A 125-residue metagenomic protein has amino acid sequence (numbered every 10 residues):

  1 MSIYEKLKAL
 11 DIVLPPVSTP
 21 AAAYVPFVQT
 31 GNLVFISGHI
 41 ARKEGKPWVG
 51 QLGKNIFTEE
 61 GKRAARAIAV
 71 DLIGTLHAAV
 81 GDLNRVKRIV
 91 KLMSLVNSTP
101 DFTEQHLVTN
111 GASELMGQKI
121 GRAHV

Functional and structural regions predicted by a protein language model:
M1-H124: Short, polar/acidic, helix-capping and beta-turn segments at strand->helix junctions that line the mouths
